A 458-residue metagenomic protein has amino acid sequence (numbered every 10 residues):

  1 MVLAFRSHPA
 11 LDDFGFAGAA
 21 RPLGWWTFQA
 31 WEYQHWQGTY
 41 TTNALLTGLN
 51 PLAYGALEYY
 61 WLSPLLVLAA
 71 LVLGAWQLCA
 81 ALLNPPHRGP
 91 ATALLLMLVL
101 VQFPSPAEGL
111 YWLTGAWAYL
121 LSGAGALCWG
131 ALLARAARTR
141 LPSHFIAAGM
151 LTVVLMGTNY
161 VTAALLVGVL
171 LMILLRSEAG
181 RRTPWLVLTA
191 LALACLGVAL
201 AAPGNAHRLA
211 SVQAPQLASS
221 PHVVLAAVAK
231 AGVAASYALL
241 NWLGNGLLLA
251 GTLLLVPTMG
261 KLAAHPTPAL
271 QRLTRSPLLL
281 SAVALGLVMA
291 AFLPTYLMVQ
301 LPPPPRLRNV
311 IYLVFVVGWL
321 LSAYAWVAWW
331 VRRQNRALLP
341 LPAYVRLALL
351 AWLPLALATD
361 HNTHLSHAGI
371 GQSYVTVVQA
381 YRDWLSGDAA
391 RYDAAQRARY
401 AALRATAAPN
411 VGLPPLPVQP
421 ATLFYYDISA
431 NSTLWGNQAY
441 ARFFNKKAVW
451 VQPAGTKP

Functional and structural regions predicted by a protein language model:
M1-Q37, T41, A53-P90, G180-R182 (+1 more regions): Intrinsically disordered, polar/acidic, low-complexity terminal segments
L3-L62, L113, Y160-L307: Transmembrane catalytic cores of multi-pass membrane glycosyltransferases and polysaccharide-assembly enzymes
A70-L82, G125-A137, V154, V167-L175 (+2 more regions): Transmembrane alpha-helical segments
P90-A134, N159, A290-Y324: Membrane-interface micro-motifs in multi-pass membrane enzymes
L96-P104, T152-G157, L191-A201, A284-T295 (+1 more regions): Aromatic-anchored segments of alpha-helical transmembrane domains
R135-V154, R182-V187: Short hydrophobic alpha-helices at membrane interfaces in multi-pass membrane enzymes
S143-L171: Membrane-interface alpha helices of multi-pass inner-membrane proteins
P268-V283, M289-Q379, R391: Long, charge-rich C-terminal accessory regions
